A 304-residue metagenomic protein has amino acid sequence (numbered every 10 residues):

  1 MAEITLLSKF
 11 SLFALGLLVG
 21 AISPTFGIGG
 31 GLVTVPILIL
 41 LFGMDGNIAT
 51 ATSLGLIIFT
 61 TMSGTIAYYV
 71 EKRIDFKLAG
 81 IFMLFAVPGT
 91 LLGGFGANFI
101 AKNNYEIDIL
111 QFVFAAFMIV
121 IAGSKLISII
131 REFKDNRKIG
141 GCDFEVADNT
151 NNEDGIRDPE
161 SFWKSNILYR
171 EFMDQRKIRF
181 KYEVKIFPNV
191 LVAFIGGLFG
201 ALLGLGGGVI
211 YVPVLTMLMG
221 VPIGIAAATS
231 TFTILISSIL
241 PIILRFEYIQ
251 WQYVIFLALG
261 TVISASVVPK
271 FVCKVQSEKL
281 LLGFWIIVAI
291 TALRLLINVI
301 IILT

Functional and structural regions predicted by a protein language model:
M1-V19, V70-G196, E247-T304: Juxtamembrane transmembrane-helix boundary motif
I22-G31, G200-G207: Short helix-coil transition sites and intra-membrane helix breaks within transmembrane domains of multi-pass
L32-M83: Juxtamembrane transmembrane-helix termini in multi-pass membrane transport proteins
T34-I48, I210-I225, L244: Interfacial segments of multi-pass membrane proteins
V35, G55, F59-M62, G93 (+5 more regions): Alpha-helical transmembrane segments of polytopic integral membrane proteins, especially the permease/helical cores
T50-I58, M83-V87, G197, A227-S238 (+2 more regions): Transmembrane helix-bundle signature of multi-pass membrane transporters/permeases
F59-E71, I236-Q250, V299-I300: Membrane-interface helix-cap regions at the ends of transmembrane helices in multi-pass membrane proteins
P188, V192, G196-S237: Transmembrane helical segments that form the transport core of multi-pass membrane transport proteins
